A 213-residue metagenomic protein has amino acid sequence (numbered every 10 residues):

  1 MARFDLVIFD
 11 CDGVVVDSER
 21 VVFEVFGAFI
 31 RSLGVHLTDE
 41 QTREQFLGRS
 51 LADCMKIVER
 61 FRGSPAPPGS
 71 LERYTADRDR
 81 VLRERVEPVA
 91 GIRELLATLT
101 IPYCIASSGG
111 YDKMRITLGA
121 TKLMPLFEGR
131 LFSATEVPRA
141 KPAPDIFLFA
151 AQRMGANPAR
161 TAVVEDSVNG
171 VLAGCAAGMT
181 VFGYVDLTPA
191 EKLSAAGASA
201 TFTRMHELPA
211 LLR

Functional and structural regions predicted by a protein language model:
M1-D5, A97, I101, G110-R213: Asp-based, Mg2+/Mn2+-dependent phosphohydrolase catalytic module
M1-E44: Active-site neighborhood of HAD-like aspartate-dependent phosphohydrolases
D17-R20, Q41-R49, P65, R83-A90 (+6 more regions): Residues at secondary-structure transition points
F23, G27, L51-K56, L71 (+2 more regions): An amphipathic alpha-helix signature
F29-I30, S50-P65, T117, A150-A151: Helix-loop "lid/cap" segments that line or gate small-molecule binding pockets
F29-S32, E94-I101: A short, Lys/Arg-enriched amphipathic alpha-helix followed by its capping loop at the start of a domain
S32-H36, R62-A66, K122-L126, G155-A156: Short helix-capping segments at alpha-helix termini
H36, K56-E94: Metal-dependent phosphoesterase signature
